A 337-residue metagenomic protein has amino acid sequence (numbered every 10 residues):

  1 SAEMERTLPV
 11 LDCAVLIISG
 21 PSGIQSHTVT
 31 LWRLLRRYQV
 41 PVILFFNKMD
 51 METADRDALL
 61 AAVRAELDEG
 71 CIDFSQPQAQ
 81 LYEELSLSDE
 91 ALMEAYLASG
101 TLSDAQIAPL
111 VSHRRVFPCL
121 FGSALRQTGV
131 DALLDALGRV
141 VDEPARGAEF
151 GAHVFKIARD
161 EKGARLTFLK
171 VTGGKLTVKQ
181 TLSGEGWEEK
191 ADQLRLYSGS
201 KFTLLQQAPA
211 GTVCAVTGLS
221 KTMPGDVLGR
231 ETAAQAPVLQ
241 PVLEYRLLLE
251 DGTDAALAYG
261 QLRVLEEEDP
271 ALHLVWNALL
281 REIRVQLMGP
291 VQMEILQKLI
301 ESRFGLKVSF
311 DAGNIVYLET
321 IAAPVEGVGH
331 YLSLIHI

Functional and structural regions predicted by a protein language model:
A2-G20: Inter-motif core of Ras-like GTPase G domains
T7, V15, T28, N47 (+7 more regions): Residue-level signature of catalytic and energy-coupling elements of molecular machines, predominantly ATP/GTP-dependent
S19-E161, T181-L182, C214: P-loop NTPase catalytic nucleotide-binding module
E69-F74, V140-F150, E161-G163, G199-L205 (+4 more regions): Active-site phosphate-binding and catalytic loops of NTP-dependent enzymes
V140, G147-E244: Conserved nucleotide-binding/hydrolysis modules and their immediate coupling elements across P-loop/ASCE NTPase motors
Y197-P324: C-terminal effector modules of nucleic-acid-centric enzymes and ribosome-associated factors
I335-I337: Conserved small/polar residues in nucleotide/adenosyl-binding loops
